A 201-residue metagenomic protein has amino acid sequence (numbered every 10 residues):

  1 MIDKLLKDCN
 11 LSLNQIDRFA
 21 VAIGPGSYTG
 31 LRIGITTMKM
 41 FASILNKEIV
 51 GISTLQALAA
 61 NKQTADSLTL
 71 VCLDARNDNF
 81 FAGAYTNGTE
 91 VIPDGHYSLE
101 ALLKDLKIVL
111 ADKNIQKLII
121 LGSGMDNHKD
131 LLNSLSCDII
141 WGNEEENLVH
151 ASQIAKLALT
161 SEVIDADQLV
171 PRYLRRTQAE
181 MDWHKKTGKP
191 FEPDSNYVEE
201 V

Functional and structural regions predicted by a protein language model:
M1-I23, E145: N-terminal beta-alpha supersecondary unit
L5-C9, I44, K62, A151-E162: Stable alpha-helical structural segments in soluble proteins, enriched in small hydrophobic residues
R18-I49, T54: DPxDG-like acidic metal-binding loop motif
G24-S27, L31, L45, T69 (+4 more regions): Glycine-rich, flexible loop/turn motifs
E48-L148, N196-E200: Surface "functional belts" at beta-alpha junctions
G142-V201: Acyltransferase
